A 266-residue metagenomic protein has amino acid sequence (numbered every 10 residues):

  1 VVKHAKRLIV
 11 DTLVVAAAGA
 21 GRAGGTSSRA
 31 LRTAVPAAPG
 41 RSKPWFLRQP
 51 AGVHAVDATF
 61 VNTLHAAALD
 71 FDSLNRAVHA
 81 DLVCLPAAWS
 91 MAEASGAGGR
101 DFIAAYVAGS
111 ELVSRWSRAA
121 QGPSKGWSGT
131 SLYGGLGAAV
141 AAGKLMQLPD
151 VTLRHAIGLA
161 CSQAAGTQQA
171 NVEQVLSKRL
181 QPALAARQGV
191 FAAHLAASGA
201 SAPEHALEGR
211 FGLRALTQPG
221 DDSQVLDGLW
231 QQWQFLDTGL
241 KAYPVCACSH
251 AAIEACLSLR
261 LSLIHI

Functional and structural regions predicted by a protein language model:
V1-L236, C246: N-terminal core-entry segment
W230-S262: A conserved active-site cap/scaffold subdomain adjacent to cofactor or substrate pockets
I264-I266: Conserved small/polar residues in nucleotide/adenosyl-binding loops
